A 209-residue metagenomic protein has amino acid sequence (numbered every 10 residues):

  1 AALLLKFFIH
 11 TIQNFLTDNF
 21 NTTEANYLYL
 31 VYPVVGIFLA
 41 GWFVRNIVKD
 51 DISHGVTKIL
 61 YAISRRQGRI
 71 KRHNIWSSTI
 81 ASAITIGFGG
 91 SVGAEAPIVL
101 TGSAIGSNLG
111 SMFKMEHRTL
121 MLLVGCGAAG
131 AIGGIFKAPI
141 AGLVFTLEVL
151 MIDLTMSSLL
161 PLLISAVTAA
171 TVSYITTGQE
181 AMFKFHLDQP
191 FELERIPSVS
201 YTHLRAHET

Functional and structural regions predicted by a protein language model:
A1-E208: Alpha-helical transmembrane segments and immediately membrane-proximal extracytoplasmic
